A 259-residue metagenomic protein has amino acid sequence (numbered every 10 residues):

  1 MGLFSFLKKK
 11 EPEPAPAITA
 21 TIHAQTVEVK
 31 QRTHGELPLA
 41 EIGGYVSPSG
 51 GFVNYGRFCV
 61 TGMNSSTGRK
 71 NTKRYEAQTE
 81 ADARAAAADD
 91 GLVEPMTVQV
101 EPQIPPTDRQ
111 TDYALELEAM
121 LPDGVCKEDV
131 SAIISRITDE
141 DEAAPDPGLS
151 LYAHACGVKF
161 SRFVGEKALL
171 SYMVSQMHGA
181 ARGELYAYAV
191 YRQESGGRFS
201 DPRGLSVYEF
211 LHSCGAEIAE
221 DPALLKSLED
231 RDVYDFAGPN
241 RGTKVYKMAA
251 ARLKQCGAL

Functional and structural regions predicted by a protein language model:
M1, S5-T19: Low-complexity, charge- and small-residue-enriched intrinsically disordered regions
A24-R57, D82-A85, G91-V93, P105-P106: Short N-terminal "domain-start" leader segments that mark the transition from disordered tails or signal peptides into
G44-K70, D108-E118, L149-G157: Short aromatic-glycine-(Arg/Gly/Cys) micro-motifs in beta-strand/loop hairpins
T67-Q78, L121-P122: A short, exposed loop/beta-hairpin motif centered on an aromatic-Gly-Thr core
A77-P95, K127-T138, E166-H178: A short, charged, amphipathic alpha-helix used as a generic interaction element across diverse proteins
P102, P122-D123, I134: Cysteine-centric segments in proteins
Q103-L117, E142-G157, A180-S195: Disulfide-bonded cysteine-rich modules in secreted/extracellular proteins, activating on the conserved Cys frameworks
K159-L259: Long, low-complexity acidic/proline-rich regions
